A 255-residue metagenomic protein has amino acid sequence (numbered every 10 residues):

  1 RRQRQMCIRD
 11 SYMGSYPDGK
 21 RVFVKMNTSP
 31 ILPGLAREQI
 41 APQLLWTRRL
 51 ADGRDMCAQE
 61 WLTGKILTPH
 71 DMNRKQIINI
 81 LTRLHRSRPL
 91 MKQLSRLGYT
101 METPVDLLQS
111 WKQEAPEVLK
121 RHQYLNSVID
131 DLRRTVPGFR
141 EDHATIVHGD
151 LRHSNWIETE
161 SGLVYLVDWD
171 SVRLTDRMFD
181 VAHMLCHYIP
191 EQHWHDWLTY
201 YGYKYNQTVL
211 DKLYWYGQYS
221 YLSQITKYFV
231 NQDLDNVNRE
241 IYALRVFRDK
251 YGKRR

Functional and structural regions predicted by a protein language model:
R1, P89-G149, R254: An alpha-helical support segment within catalytic cores of ATP-dependent transferases
Q3-I8: Short, small-residue-biased leader/transition segments that mark boundaries at the very start of proteins
R9, Y16-S87, Y188: A conserved alpha-helical element in kinase catalytic cores
S15-V22, E158-V164: Active-site beta-strand-loop-beta-strand hairpin of nuclease catalytic cores that positions key catalytic residues
L50-H70, V105-P116, Y219-L234: A glycine-centered beta->alpha junction motif in the catalytic cores of kinase/phosphotransferase enzymes
T145, D150, N155, D168: Conserved catalytic-loop position in the HRD/HxD motif
T159-V209: Active-site Asp-x-Gly
C186-Y188, Y200-R255: Helix-rich C-terminal or lid/interface subdomains of diverse kinases
